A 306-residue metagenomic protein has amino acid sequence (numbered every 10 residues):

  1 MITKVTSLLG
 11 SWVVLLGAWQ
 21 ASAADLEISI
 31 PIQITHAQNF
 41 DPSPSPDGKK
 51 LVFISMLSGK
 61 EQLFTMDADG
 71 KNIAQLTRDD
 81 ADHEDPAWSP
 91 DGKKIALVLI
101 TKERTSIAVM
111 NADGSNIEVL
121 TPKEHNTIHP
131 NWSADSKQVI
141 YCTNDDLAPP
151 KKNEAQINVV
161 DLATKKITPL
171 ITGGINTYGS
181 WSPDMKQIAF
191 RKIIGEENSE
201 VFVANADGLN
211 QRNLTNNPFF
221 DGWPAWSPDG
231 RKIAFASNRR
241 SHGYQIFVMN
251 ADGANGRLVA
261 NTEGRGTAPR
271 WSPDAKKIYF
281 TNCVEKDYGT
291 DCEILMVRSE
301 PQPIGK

Functional and structural regions predicted by a protein language model:
M1-V5: Positively charged n-region of N-terminal signal peptides that target proteins for export
S7-A18: Bacterial N-terminal signal peptides
A21-K306: Sequence signature of WD/YWTD-type beta-propeller architectures
